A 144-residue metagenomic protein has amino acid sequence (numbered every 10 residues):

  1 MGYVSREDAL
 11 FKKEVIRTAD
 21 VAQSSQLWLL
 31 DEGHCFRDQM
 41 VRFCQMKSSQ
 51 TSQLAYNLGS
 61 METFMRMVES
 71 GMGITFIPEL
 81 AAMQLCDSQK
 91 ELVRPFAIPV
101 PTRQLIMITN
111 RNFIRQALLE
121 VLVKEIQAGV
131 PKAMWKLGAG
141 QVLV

Functional and structural regions predicted by a protein language model:
M1-L27: Flexible hinge/capping segments at coil-to-helix
G2-Y3, L27, V93, M107 (+1 more regions): Generic preference for hydrophobic
Y3, L29-L30, N57, T75 (+1 more regions): Active-site-adjacent beta-strand anchor residues
Y3-A9, Q104-R115: A bilobed periplasmic-binding-protein/Venus flytrap-type ligand-binding module shared by bacterial periplasmic
F11, S25-K47, R115-L119, V123 (+1 more regions): Secondary-structure junction motif
K13, Q23-S25, S70-G71, S88 (+1 more regions): Structured helix-beta-strand junction loops
G33-L92, V142: Hydrophobic hinge/microswitch elements
